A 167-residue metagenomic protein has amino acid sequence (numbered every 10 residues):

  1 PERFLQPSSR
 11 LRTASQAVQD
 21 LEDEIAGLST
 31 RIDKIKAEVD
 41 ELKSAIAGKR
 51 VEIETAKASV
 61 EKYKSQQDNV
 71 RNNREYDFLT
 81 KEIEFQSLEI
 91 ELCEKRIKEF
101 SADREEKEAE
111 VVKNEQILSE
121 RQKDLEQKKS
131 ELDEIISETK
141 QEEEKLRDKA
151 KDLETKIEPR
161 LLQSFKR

Functional and structural regions predicted by a protein language model:
P1-D40, V111-K128: Short, charge-rich amphipathic alpha-helices with coiled-coil/heptad character
F4-P7, A14, L28, I35 (+6 more regions): Non-transmembrane amphipathic alpha-helical segments
V39-I46, F100, R104: Short, charge/polar-rich alpha-helical segments
A45-E52, E89-C93, I97: Amphipathic, heptad-repeat-like alpha-helical segments
A47-F85, R167: Short coil/loop "hinge" linkers that interrupt or connect long alpha-helical coiled-coils or helical hairpins
C93-L118, Q163: Long amphipathic alpha-helical coiled-coil segments
L125-R167: Coiled-coil termination/hinge junctions
